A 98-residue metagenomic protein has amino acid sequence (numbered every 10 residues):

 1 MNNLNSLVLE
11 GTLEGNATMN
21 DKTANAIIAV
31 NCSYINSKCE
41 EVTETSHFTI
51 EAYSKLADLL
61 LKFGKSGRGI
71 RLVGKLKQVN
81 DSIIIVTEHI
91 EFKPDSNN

Functional and structural regions predicted by a protein language model:
M1-N98: Single-stranded nucleic acid-binding surfaces, predominantly the OB-fold ssDNA-binding core
